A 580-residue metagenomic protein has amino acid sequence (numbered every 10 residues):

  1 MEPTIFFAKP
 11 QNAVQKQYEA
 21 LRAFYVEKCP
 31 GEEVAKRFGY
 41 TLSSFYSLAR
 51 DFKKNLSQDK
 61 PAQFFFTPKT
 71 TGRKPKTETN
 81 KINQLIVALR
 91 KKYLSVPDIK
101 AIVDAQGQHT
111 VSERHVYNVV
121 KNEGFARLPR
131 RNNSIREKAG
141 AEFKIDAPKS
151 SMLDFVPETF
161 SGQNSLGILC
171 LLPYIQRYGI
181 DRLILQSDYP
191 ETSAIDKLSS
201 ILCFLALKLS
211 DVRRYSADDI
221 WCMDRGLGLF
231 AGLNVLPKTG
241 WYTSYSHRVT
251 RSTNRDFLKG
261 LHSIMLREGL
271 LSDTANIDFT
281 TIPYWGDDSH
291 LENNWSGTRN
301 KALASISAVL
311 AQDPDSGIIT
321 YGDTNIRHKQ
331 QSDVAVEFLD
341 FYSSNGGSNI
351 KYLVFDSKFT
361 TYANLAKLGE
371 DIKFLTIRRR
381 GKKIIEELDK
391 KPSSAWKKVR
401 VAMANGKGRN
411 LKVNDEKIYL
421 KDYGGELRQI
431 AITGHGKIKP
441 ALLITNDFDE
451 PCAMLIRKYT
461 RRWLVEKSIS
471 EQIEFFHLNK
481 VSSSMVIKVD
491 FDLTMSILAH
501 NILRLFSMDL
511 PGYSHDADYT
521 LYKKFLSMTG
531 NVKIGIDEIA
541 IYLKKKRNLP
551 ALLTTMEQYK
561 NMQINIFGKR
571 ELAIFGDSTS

Functional and structural regions predicted by a protein language model:
M1-N55, K81-I82, Q106, I195-F204: Double-stranded DNA-binding cores of transcription factors and transposases
I5-N12, Q17, A88, N132-T298 (+4 more regions): Dynamic "connector" segments at or just before major functional cores
K36-S47, D104-N118, S193-A194, D224-W241: Short, basic interhelical loop/turn and adjoining N-cap of the next helix at nucleic-acid- or acidic-partner-contacting
R37-A88, H115, E123-K144, L166-L183: Short, basic alpha-helical/linker "hinge" immediately adjacent to a nucleic-acid-recognition surface
K74-T110: A short, amphipathic alpha-helix used for macromolecular contacts
D218, P451-V486, F491, A499-L503: Short amphipathic alpha-helical "interface-anchor" segments enriched in bulky aromatics
A366, E370-E474, I534, E557-S580: An anionic, glycine-rich sequence signature occurring as long contiguous blocks
N479-G535: Basic, amphipathic alpha-helical segments enriched in Lys/Arg and hydrophobic/aromatic residues
